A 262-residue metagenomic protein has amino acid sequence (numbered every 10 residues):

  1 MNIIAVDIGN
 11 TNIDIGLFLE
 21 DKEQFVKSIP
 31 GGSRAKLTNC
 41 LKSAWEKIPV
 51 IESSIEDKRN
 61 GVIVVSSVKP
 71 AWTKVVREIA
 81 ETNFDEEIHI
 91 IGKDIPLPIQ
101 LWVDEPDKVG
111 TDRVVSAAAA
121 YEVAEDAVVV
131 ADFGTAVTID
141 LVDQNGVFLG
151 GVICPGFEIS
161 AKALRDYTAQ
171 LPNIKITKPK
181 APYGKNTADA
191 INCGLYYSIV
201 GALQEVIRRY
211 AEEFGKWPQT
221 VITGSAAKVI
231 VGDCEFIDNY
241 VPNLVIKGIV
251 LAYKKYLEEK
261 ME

Functional and structural regions predicted by a protein language model:
M1-P96: N-terminal glycine/serine-rich phosphate-binding loop of ATP-dependent small-molecule kinases, especially carbohydrate
M1-Q24, A120, D126-F148, L164: Gly/Thr-rich phosphate-binding beta-strand-loop-beta motif of the actin/hexokinase/Hsp70
N12, S66-T73, W217-D233: Glycine-rich phosphate-binding loops at beta-strand->alpha-helix junctions
K27, P179-Q219, A226, I237-N239: Adenine-nucleotide phosphate-binding core of ATP-dependent small-molecule kinases
G32-K36, A71, K108-V115, I159 (+6 more regions): Conserved active-site and cofactor/substrate-binding residues in soluble primary-metabolism enzymes
G32-K36, V109-T111, Y121-E125, L149-C193 (+3 more regions): Glycine-rich phosphate-binding loop plus the immediately following alpha-helix
V68-A124, C234-K254: Glycine-rich phosphate-binding loop and adjoining helix at the ATP-binding site of ATP-dependent phosphoryl-transfer
E86-P98, T135, A169-P179, V221-A227: Acidic-glycine-rich active-site phosphate/pyrophosphate-binding loop
